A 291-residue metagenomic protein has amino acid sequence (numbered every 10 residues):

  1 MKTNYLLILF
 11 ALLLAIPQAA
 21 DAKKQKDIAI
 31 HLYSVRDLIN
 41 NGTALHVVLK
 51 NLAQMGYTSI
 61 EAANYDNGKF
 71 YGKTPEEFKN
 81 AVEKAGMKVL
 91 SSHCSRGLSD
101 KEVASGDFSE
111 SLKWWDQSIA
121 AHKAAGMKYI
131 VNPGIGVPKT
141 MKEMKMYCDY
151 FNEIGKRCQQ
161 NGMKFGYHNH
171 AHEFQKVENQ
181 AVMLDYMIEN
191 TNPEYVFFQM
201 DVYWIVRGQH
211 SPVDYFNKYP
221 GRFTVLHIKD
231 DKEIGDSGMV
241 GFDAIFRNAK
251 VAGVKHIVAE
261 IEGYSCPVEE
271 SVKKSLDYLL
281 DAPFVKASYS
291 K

Functional and structural regions predicted by a protein language model:
M1-Y5: Positively charged n-region of N-terminal signal peptides that target proteins for export
L7, A20-K128, D277, D281-K291: N-terminal pre-domain/capping segments
L7-A15: Bacterial N-terminal signal peptides
K26-H31, I60-A62, V89-C94, I130-N132 (+4 more regions): Hydrophobic faces of well-ordered beta-strands that scaffold small-molecule active sites in alpha/beta enzyme cores
R36-G42, A62-T74, R96-L112, G136-K145 (+4 more regions): Acidic-and-aromatic substrate-binding clefts and catalytic sites of carbohydrate-active enzymes
S59-I60, Q159-F246: Acidic/histidine-rich catalytic cores of soluble enzymes
D100-F197, E269, Y289: Active-site acidic/histidine proton-transfer and metal-coordination neighborhood in alpha/beta enzyme cores
S237, N248-A249, V254, E262-K291: Aromatic-rich peripheral "rim/lid" segments of glycoside hydrolase catalytic domains that contact and position glycan
